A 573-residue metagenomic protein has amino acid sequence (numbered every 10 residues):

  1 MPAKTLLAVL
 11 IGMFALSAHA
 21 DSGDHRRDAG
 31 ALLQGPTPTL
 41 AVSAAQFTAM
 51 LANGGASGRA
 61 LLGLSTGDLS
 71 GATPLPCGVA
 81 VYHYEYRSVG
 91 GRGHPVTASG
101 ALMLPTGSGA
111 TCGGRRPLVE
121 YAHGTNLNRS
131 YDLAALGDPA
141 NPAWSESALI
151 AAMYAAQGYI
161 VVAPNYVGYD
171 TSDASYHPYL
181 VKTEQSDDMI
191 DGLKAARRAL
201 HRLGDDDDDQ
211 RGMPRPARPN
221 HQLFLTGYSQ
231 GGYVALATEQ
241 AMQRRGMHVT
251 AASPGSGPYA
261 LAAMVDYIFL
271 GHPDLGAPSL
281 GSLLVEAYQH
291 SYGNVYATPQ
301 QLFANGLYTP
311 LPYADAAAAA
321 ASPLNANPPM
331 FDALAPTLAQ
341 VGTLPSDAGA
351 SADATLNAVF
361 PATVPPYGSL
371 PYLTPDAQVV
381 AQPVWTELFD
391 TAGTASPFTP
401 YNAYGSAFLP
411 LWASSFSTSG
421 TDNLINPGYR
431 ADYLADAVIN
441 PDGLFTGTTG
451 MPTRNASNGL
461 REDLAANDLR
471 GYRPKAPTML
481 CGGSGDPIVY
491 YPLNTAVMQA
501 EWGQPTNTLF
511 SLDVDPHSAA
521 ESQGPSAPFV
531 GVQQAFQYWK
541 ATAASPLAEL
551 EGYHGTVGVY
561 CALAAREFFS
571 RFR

Functional and structural regions predicted by a protein language model:
A20-A110, G114: Catalytic-loop region of hydrolases
G91-S99, P105-Q157: Short, surface-exposed "cap/lid" segments of acyl-processing enzymes
Y179-G204: Alpha/beta-hydrolase active-site loop
G227-G231, A235: Gly/Ala-rich beta-loop-alpha elbow adjacent to hydrolase catalytic centers
G255-G471, P492: Accessory cap/linker subdomain of secreted extracellular hydrolases
D266, L460-D463, G503-R573: C-terminal catalytic histidine-bearing segment of alpha/beta-hydrolase fold enzymes
M479-D486: Short beta-strand/loop motif that positions the catalytic acidic residue of the alpha/beta-hydrolase fold
P487-N494: Conserved alpha/beta-hydrolase "acid-adjacent" motif
